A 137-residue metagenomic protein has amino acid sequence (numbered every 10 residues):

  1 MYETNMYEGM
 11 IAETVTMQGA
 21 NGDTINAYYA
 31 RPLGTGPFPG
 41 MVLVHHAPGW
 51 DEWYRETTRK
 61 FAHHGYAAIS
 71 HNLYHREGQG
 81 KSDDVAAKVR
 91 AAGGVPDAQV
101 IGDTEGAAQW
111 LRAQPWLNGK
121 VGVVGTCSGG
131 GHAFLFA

Functional and structural regions predicted by a protein language model:
M1-Y2: Non-catalytic accessory segments flanking enzyme active sites
N5-M6, T14-W116: Serine-hydrolase catalytic machinery in alpha/beta-hydrolase-like enzymes
M10, Y74, T126: Histidine- and/or cysteine-centered catalytic micro-motif in compact active-site loops
M10-T16, G130-G131: Short structured motifs
E56, L135-F136: Active-site signature of alpha/beta-hydrolase-fold catalytic machinery across serine- and Asp/Cys-nucleophile hydrolases
F61, F136-A137: Aromatic pocket-lining residues of Rossmann-like dinucleotide-binding sites
Q114-T126: Alpha/beta-hydrolase fold nucleophile elbow
G125-G129, A133: Gly/Ala-rich beta-loop-alpha elbow adjacent to hydrolase catalytic centers
